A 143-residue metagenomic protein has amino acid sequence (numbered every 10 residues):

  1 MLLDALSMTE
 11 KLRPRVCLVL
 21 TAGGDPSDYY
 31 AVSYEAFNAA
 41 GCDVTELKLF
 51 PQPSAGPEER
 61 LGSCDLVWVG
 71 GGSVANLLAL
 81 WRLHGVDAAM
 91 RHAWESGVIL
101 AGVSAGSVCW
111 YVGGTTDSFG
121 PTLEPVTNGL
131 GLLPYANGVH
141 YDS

Functional and structural regions predicted by a protein language model:
M1-L66: N-terminal beta1-alpha1 cap of cysteine-dependent amidohydrolase-like domains
L12-C17, G72-S73, L133: Short, surface-exposed connector motifs at secondary-structure boundaries
V19-L20, V69-G70, G138: Short beta-strand segments
G23, S73, S107: Short, glycine/serine-rich, charged loops/turns that create anion-binding and catalytic segments at active sites
C42-I99: Flexible gly/pro-rich beta->alpha loop and the following alpha-helix that scaffold active-site loops
L78-S143: Class I SAM-dependent methyltransferase SAM-binding "motif I" and its flanking Rossmann-like core
